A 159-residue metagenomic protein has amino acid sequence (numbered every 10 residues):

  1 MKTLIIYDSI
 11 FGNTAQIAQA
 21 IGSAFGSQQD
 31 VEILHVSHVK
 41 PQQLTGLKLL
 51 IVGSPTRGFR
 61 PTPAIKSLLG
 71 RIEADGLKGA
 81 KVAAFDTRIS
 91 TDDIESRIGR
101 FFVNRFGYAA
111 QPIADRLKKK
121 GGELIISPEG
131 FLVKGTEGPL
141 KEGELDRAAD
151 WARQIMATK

Functional and structural regions predicted by a protein language model:
M1-K2, E95: Short, surface-exposed connector motifs at secondary-structure boundaries
K2-Q28: N-terminal beta1-alpha1 ligand-phosphate binding loop
D8, V36, F85-T87: Cofactor-binding loop segments of dinucleotide-utilizing enzymes, especially the Rossmann-like FAD- and NAD(P)+-binding
G12, K40, T91: Flexible, glycine-rich phosphate/dinucleotide-binding loops and adjacent beta-alpha linkers at cofactor/substrate
A24-E32, G46-K159: FMN-binding flavodoxin-like domain, especially the glycine-rich phosphate-binding loop
Q29-P41: A short, well-structured beta->alpha microelement
